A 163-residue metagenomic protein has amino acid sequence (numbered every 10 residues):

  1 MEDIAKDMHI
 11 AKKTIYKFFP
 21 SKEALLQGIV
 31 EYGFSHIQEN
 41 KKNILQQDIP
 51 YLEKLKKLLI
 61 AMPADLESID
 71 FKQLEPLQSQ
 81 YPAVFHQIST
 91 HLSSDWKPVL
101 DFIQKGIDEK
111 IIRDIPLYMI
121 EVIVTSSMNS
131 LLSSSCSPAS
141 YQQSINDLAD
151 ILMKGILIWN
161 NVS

Functional and structural regions predicted by a protein language model:
M1-A24, G28: Helix-turn-helix
I4, I29-G33, I37, V99: Generic hydrophobic, amphipathic alpha-helix propensity
E23, L55-K56, V84-S89: Short alpha-helical transmembrane interface motifs in multi-pass membrane proteins
G28, E39-S68, I120-V124: Hydrophobic alpha-helical connector segments
H36, L58-I69, E109, S127-S134 (+1 more regions): Phosphate/oxyanion-binding loops and surfaces in catalytic or ligand/nucleic-acid-binding neighborhoods
K41, L45, L131-C136: Short amphipathic alpha-helical interaction patches enriched in hydrophobic/aromatic residues with interspersed Lys/Arg
E53, K57, K97, D101-K105 (+3 more regions): C-terminal peripheral helix-coil segments that are non-catalytic and often amphipathic
P63-D101, I107, S133: Short secondary-structure transition hinges
